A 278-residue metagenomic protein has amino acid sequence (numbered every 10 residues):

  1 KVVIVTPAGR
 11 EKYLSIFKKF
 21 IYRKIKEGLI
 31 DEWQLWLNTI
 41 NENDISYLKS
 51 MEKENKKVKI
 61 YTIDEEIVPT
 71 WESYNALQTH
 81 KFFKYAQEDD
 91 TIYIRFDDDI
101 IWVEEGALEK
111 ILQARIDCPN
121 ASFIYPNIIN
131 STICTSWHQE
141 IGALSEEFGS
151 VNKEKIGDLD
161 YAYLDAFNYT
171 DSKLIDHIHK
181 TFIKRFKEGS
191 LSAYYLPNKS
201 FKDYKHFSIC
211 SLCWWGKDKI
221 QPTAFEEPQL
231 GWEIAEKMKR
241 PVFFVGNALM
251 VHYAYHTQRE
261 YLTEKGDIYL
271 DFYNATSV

Functional and structural regions predicted by a protein language model:
K1, I16-F17, N168-V278: C-terminal catalytic/acceptor-binding lobe
V3-E11: A conserved hydrophobic helix/loop-capping motif in glycosyltransferases and polysaccharide synthases
R10-L29, N43-Y47: Short, well-formed alpha-helical segments that are part of the catalytic scaffolds of diverse glycosyltransferases
Y13, E42-I45, W102-E104, S131-S136 (+1 more regions): Short catalytic/ligand-binding loop motif for oxyanion handling, primarily in non-cytosolic enzymes, centered on
L35-R95, I101-L108: Active-site-proximal specificity loops/subdomain of glycosyltransferases
Y47-L48, A107, T135-E140, Y255-Q258 (+1 more regions): Short aromatic-enriched loop/helix-cap "lid" or pocket-rim segments at secondary-structure transitions that line
R95, V103-E104, S122-N127, F243-V245: A structural signal for short, well-ordered beta-strand segments and their strand-loop junctions that often border
A107-I220: Conserved catalytic core of nucleotide-sugar-dependent glycosyltransferases
